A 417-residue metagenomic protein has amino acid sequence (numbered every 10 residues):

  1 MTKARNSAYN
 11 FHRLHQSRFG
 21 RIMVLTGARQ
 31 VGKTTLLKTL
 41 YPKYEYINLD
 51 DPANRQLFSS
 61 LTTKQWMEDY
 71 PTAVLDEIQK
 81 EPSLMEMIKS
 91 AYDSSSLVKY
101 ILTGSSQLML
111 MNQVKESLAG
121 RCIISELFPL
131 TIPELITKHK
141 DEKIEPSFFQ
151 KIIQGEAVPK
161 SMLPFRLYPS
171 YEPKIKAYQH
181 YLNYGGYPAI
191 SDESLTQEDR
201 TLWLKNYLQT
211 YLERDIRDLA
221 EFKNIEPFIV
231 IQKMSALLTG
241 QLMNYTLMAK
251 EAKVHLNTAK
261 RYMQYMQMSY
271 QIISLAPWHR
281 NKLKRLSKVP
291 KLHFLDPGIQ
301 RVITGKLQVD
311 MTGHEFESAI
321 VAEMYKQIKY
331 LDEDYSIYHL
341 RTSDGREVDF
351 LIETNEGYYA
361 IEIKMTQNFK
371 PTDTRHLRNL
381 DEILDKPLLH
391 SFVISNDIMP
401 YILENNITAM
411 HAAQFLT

Functional and structural regions predicted by a protein language model:
M1-K3, A8-N10, L14-D51, E68 (+3 more regions): A cross-kingdom feature that marks ATP-driven nucleic-acid transaction machinery
A53-R55, K80-P82, M109-L110: Catalytic P-loop NTPase motifs of RecA-like helicase/translocase cores
S59-I101: Conserved nucleotide-sensing/catalytic segment adjacent to the nucleotide-binding pocket in NTP-handling enzymes
K99-S105, E126: Structural recognition of the conserved hydrophobic beta-strand(s) that form the central parallel beta-sheet of P-loop
L108-I124, I136-D141: Short regulatory helix/loop adjacent to the ATP-binding pocket of P-loop NTPases
P129-F148: Conserved small helical "lid"/interfacial subdomain of P-loop NTPases
E142-E315, A322, E333-Y335, L340: Interdomain hinge/linker elements that couple catalytic modules in large macromolecular machines
